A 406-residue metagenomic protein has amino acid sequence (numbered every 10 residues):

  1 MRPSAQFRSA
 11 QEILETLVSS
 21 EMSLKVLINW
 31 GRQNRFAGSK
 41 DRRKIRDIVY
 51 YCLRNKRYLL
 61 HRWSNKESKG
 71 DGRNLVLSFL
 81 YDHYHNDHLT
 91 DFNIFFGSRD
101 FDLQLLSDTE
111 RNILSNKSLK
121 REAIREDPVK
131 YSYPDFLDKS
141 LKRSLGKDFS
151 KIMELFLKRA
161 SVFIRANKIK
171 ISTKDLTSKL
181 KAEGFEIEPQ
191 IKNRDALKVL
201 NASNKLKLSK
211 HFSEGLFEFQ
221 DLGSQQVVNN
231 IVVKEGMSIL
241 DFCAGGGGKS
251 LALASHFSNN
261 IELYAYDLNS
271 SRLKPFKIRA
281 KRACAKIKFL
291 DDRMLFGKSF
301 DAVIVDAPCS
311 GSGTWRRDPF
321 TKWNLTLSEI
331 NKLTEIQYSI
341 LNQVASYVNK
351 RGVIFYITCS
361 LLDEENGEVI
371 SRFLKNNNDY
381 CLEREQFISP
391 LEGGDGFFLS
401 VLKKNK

Functional and structural regions predicted by a protein language model:
M1-K406: S-adenosylmethionine
